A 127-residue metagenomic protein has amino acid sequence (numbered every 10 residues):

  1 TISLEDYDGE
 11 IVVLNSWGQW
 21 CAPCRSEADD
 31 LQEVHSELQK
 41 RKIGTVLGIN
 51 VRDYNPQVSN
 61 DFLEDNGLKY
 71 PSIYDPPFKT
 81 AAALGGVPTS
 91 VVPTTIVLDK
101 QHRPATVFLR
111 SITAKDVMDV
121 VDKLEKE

Functional and structural regions predicted by a protein language model:
T1-V12: A short beta-strand-turn-helix
E10, P23-C24, R52, P56 (+3 more regions): Solvent-exposed, acidic/flexible segments
V13-L14, V46: Hydrophobic beta-strand anchors of alpha/beta hydrolase catalytic cores
N15-C21: Aromatic-flanked redox-active Cys/Sec active sites in thiol-based oxidoreductases, especially the WC-centered
W20, G48-I49, V107, M118: Second-shell loop/turn segments in exported
R25-N66, P76-A83: Structural microenvironment flanking redox-active thiols in thiol-disulfide oxidoreductases
E64-K69, D75-K126: Thiol/disulfide oxidoreductase modules built on the thioredoxin-like
